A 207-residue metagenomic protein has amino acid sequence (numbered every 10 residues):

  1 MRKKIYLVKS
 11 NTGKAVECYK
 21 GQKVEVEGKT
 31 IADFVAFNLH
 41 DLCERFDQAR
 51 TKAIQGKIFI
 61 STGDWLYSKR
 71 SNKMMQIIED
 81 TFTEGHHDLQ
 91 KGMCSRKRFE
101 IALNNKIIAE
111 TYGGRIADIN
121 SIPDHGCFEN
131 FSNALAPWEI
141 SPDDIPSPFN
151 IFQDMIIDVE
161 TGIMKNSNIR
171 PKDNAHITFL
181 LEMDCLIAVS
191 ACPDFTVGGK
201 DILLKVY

Functional and structural regions predicted by a protein language model:
M1-Y207: Acidic, Ser/Thr/Pro
